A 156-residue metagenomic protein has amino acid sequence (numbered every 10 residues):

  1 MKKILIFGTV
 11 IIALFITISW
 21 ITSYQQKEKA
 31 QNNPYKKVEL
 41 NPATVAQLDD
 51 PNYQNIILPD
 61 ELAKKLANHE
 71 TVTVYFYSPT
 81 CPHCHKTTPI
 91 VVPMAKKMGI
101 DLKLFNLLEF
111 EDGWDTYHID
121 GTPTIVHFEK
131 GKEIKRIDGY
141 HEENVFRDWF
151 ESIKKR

Functional and structural regions predicted by a protein language model:
M1-D49: N-terminal targeting signals for export/organelle localization
P51-T71: A short beta-strand-turn-helix
K65-P79, V91: Short active-site neighborhood of thiol/selenol oxidoreductases, capturing the structured segment around
F76-S78, A95, G99-D112, G121: Thiol-based oxidoreductase modules, predominantly thioredoxin-like and allied folds used for disulfide exchange
P79-K86, P123-T124: C-type cytochrome heme c attachment motif
H83-M98: Typically the conserved alpha-helix immediately C-terminal to a functionally engaged Cys/Sec in thioredoxin-like
C84-H85, G113-D115, R136: Extracytoplasmic/secreted cell-surface and envelope-processing proteins
V126-R156: Non-catalytic, surface beta->alpha helical segment in thiol-disulfide oxidoreductase systems
